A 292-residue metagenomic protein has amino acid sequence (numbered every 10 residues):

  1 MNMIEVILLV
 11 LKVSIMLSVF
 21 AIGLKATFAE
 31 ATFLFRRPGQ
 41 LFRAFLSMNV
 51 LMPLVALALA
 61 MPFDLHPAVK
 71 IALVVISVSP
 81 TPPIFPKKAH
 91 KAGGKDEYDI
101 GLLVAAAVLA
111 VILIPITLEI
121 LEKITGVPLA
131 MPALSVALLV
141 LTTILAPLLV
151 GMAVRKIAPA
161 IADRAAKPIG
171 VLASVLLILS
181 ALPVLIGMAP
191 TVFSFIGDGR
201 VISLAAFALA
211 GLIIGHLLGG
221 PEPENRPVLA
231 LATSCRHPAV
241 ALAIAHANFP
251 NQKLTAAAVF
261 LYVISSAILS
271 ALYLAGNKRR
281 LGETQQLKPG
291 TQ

Functional and structural regions predicted by a protein language model:
M1-Q292: Alpha-helical transmembrane segments of multi-pass small-molecule/ion transporters
